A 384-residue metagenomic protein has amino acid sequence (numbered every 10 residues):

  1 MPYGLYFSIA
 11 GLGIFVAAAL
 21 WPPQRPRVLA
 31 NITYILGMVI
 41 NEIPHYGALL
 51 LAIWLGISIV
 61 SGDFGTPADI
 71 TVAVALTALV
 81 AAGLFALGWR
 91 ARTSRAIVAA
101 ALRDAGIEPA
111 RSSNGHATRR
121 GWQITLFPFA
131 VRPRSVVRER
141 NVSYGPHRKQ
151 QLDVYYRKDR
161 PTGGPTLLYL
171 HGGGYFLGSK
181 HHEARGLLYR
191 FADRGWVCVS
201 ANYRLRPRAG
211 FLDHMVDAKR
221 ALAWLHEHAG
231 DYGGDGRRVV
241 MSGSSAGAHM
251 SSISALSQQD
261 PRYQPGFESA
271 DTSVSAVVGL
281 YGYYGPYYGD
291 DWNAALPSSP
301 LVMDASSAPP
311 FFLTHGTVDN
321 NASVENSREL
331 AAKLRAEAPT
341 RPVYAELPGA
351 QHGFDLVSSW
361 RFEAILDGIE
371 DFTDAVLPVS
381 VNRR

Functional and structural regions predicted by a protein language model:
P2-N31, G37-A52, V324, R328 (+1 more regions): C-terminal catalytic histidine-bearing segment of alpha/beta-hydrolase fold enzymes
F15, P22, I32-V60, F64-G65 (+1 more regions): N-terminal cap/lid segment of alpha/beta-hydrolase-fold proteins
G163-G174: Short beta-strand element of the alpha/beta-hydrolase
H181-V199: Short amphipathic alpha-helix adjacent to the substrate-entry channel of hydrolases
R220-W292: Primarily recognizes the serine-hydrolase "nucleophile elbow" in alpha/beta-hydrolase and SGNH/GDSL folds
G285-P286, V318-A322: Acidic catalytic loop of the alpha/beta-hydrolase fold
P300, P309, S323-K333: Short alpha-helix in the alpha/beta-hydrolase fold that links the catalytic acid
S307, L313-H315, D319: Short beta-strand/loop motif that positions the catalytic acidic residue of the alpha/beta-hydrolase fold
